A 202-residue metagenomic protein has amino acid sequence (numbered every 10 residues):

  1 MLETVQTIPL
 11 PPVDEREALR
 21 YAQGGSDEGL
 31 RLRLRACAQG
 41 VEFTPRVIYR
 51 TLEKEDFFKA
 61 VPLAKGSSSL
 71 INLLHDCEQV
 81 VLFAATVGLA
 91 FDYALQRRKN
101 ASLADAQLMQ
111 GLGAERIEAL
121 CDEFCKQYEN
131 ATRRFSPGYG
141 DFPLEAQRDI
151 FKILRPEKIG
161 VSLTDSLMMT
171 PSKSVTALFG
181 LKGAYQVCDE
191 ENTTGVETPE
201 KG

Functional and structural regions predicted by a protein language model:
M1-A106, C188: Active-site helix-to-loop segments that bind/position phosphate- or nucleotide-bearing substrates and donors across
L30-R33, A60, L120, F124 (+2 more regions): General structural feature for long, well-ordered alpha-helical segments within catalytic domains of soluble enzymes
L32, A36-Q39, G111, K126 (+2 more regions): Charged/polar, solvent-exposed surface patches and flexible loops
E42-R46, Y128, K158-S162: Residue-level signal for secondary-structure boundary elements
F43, F57-F58, F83, F91 (+5 more regions): Phenylalanine-focused residue identity feature
V87, T132-G202: Short terminal or interdomain "cap/linker" segment that borders an active site or interface and mediates
Q96-S136: Conserved helix-adjacent loop modules within structured domains
